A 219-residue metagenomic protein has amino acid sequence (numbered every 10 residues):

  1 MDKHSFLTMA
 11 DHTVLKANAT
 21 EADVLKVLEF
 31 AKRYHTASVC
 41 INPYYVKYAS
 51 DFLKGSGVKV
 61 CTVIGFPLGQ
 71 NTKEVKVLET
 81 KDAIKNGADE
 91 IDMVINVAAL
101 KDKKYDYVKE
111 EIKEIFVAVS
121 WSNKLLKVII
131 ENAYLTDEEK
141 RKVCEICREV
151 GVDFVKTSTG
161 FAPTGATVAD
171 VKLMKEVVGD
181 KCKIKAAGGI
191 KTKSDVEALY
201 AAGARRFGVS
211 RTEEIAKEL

Functional and structural regions predicted by a protein language model:
M1-E29, V117, L173-K183, I190-L219: Alpha/beta catalytic cores of nucleotide-metabolism and tRNA/nucleoside-modifying enzymes
F6-E21, C61-K76, A98-K104, K127-E139 (+1 more regions): Active-site mouth loops of central-metabolism enzymes
L28, K32-Y48, I64-N71, I91-K109 (+1 more regions): Glycine-rich, proline-tolerant flexible connector loops at the mouths of alpha/beta enzymes
Y34, N86, A118-W121, I146 (+3 more regions): Structural motif
S50, N71-D82, L135-I146, A169 (+4 more regions): Catalytic cores of alpha/beta
T62-P67, K85-L100, E149-T167, A186-D195 (+1 more regions): Glycine-rich phosphate-binding active-site loops on the catalytic face of alpha/beta enzymes
E90-V152: Conserved anion-binding
